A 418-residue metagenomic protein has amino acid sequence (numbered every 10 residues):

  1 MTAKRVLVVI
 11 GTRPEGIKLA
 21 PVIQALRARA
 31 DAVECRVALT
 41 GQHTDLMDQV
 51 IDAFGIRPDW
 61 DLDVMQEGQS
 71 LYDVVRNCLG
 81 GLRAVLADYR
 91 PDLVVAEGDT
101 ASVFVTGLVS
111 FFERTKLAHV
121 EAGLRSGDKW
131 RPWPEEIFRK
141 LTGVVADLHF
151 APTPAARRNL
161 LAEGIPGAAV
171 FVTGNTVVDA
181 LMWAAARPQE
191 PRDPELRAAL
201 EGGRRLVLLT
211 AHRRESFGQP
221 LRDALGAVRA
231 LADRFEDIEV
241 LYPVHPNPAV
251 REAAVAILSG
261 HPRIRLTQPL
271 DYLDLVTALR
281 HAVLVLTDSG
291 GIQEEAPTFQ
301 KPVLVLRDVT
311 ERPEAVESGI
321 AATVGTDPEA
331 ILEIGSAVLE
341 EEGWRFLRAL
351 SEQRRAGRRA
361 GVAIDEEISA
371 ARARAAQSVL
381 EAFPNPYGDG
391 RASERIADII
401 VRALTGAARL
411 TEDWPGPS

Functional and structural regions predicted by a protein language model:
M1-Y242, N247-S418: Nucleotide-activated sugar donor-binding and catalytic core shared by glycosyltransferases and related lipid-linked
